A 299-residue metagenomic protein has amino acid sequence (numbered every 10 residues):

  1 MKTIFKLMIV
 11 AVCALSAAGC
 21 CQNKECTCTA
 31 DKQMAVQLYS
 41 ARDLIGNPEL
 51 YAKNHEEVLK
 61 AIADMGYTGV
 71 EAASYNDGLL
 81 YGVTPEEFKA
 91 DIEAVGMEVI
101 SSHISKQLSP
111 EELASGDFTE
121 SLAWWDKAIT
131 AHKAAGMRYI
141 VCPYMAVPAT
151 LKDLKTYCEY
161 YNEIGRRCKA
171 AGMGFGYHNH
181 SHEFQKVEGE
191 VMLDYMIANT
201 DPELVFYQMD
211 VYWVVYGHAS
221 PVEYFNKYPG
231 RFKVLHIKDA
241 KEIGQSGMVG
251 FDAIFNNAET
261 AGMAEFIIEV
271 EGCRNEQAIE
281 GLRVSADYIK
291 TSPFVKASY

Functional and structural regions predicted by a protein language model:
K2, C21-M65, E190-M209, W213-Y299: Histidine-acidic metal/acid-base catalytic patches
K2-V10: Sec-dependent signal peptide recognition, specifically the positively charged N-region followed immediately by
S16-G19: C-terminal motif of bacterial Sec signal peptides marking the signal peptidase cleavage site
C21-A135, D287, T291-Y299: N-terminal pre-domain/capping segments
R42-Y51, A72-T84, K106-L122, A146-K155 (+4 more regions): Acidic-and-aromatic substrate-binding clefts and catalytic sites of carbohydrate-active enzymes
T68, E98, R138-Y139, K233 (+1 more regions): Short acidic/polar active-site loop segments enriched in Thr and Asp
E98, P110-F206, I279: Active-site acidic/histidine proton-transfer and metal-coordination neighborhood in alpha/beta enzyme cores
